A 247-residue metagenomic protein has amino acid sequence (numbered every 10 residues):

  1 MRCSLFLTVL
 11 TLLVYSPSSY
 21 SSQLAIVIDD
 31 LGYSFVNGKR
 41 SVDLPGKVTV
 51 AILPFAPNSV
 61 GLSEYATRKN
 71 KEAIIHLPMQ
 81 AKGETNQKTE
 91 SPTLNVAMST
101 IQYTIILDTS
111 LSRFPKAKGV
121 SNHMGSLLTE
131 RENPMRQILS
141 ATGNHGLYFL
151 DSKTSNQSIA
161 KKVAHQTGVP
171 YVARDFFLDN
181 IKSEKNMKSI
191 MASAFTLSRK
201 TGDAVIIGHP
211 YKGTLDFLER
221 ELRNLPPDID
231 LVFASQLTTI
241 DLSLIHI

Functional and structural regions predicted by a protein language model:
R2-V9: Sec-dependent signal peptide recognition, specifically the positively charged N-region followed immediately by
S16-P17: N-terminal signal peptide c-region/cleavage motif recognized by signal peptidases
Y20-Q87: Active-site beta->alpha N-cap acidic-glycine motif
L24-I28, V48-V50, A73-L77, V120-N122 (+4 more regions): Hydrophobic faces of well-ordered beta-strands that scaffold small-molecule active sites in alpha/beta enzyme cores
L31, L53-F55, P78-Q80, G125 (+4 more regions): Active-site beta-loop-alpha junctions enriched in small/polar residues
A66-K116: Substrate-binding cleft of extracellular glycoside hydrolase catalytic domains
A97-A192, L197, H209-P226: Catalytic domains of cell-wall/extracellular-matrix polysaccharide-remodeling enzymes, centered on de-N-acetylation
I245-I247: Conserved small/polar residues in nucleotide/adenosyl-binding loops
